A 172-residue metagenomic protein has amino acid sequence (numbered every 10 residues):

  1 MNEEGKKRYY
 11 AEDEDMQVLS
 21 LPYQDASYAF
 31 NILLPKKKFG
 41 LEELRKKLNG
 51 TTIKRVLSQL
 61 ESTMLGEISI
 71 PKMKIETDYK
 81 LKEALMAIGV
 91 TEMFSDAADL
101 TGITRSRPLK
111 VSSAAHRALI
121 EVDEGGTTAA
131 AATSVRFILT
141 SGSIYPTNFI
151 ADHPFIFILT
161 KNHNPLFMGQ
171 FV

Functional and structural regions predicted by a protein language model:
M1-V172: Mature hydrolase/peptidase catalytic cores and their serpin-fold inhibitory cores, especially in secreted
